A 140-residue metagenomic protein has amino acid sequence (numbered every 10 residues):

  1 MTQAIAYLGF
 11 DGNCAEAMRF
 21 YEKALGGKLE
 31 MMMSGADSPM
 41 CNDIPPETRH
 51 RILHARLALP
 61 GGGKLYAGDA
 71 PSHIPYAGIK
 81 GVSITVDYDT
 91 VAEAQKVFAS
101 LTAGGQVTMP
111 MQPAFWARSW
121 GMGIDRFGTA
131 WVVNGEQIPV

Functional and structural regions predicted by a protein language model:
T2, E30-M33, N42, R51-A58 (+2 more regions): Vicinal oxygen chelate
L8-G62: Core segments of cupin and vicinal oxygen chelate
